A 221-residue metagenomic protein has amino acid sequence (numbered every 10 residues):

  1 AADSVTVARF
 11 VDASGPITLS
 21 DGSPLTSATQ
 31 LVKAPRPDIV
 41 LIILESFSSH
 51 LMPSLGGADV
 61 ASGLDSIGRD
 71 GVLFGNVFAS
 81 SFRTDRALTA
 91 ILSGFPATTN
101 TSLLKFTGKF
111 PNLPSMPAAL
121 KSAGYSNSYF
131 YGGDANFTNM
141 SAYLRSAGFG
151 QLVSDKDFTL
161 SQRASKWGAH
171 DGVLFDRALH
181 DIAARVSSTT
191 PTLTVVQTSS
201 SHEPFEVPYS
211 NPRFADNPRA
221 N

Functional and structural regions predicted by a protein language model:
V5-A8: Extracellular/periplasmic ectodomains of large secreted or surface enzymes and adhesion receptors
F10-N221: Solvent-exposed soluble domains appended to multi-pass membrane proteins
